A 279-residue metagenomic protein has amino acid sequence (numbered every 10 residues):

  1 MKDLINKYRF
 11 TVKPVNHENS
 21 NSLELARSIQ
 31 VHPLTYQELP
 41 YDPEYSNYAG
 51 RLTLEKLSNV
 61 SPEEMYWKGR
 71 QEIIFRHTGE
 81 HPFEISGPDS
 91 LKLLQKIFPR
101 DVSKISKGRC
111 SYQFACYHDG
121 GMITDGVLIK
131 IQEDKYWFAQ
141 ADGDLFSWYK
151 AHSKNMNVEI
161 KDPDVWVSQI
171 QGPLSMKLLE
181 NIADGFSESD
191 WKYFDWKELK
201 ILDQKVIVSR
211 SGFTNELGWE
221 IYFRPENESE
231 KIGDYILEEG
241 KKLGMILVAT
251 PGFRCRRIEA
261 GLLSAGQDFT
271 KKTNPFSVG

Functional and structural regions predicted by a protein language model:
M1-G279: Basic, glycine/lysine-rich polyanion-binding surfaces/domains
